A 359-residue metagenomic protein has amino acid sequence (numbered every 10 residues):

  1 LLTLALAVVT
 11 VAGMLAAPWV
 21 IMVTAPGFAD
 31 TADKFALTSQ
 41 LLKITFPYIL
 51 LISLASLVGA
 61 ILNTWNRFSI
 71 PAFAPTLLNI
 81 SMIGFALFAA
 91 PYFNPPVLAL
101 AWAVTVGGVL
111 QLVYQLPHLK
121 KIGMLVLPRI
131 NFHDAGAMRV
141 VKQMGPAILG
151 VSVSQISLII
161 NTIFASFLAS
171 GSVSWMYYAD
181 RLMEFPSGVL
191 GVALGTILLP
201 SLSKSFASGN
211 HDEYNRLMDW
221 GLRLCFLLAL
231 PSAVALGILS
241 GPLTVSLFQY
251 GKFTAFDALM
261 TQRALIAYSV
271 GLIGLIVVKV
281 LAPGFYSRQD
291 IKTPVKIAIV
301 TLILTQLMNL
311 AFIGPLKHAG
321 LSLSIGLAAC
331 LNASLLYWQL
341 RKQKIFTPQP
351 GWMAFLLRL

Functional and structural regions predicted by a protein language model:
L1-L359: Membrane-embedded alpha-helical bundles of multi-pass transporters/translocases, especially carrier/permease families
